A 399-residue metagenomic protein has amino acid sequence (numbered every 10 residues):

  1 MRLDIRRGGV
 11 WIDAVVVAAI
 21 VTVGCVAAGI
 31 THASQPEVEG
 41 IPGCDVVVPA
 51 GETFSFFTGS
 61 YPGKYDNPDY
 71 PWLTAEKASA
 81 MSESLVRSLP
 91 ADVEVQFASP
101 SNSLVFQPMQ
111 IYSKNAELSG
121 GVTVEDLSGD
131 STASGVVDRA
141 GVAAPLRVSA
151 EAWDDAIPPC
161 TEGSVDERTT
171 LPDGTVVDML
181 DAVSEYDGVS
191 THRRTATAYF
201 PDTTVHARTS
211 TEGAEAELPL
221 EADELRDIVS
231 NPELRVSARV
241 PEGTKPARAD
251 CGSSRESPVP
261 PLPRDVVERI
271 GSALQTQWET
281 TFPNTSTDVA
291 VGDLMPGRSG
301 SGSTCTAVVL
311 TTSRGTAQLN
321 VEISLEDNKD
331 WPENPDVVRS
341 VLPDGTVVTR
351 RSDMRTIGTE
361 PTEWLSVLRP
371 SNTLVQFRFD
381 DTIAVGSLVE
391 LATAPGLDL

Functional and structural regions predicted by a protein language model:
M1-R6, V23-P49: C-terminal region of N-terminal signal peptides and the immediate post-cleavage residues of exported proteins
L3, I12, P36-V38, V137 (+2 more regions): Intrinsic disorder/low-complexity signal
D4-A18: N-terminal Sec-pathway targeting helices
S34-V124, E221-G302, I383-L399: N-terminal "mature-domain start" segment
D92-E185, S272, T276-S371: Short, solvent-exposed recognition patches
E167-P246, E256-S257, R339, D344-L399: A short, solvent-exposed beta-edge/loop patch
